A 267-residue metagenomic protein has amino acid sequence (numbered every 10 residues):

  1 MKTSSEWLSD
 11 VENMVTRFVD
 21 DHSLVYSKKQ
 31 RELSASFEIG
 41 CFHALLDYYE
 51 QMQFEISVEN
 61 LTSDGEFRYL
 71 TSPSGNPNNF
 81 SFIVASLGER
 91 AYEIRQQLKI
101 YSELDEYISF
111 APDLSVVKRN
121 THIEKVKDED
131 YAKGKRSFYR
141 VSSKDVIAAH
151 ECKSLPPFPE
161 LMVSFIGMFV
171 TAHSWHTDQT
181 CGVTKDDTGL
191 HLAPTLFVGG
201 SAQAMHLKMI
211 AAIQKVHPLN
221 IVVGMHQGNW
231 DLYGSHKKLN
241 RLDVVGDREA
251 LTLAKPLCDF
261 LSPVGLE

Functional and structural regions predicted by a protein language model:
M1-F82, L266-E267: Nuclease-adjacent, charged terminal/linker segments that flank catalytic cores
W7, F37-C41, Y107-D113, F158-F165: Phosphate/oxyanion-binding active-site loops and adjacent basic polyanion-contact surfaces
C41, L45-Y49, Q53, F169-Q179 (+2 more regions): Hydrophobic, Leu/Ile/Phe/Ala-enriched alpha-helical segments that form helix-helix packing faces
L61-K144, P157: Active-site metal-binding core of divalent-cation-utilizing nuclease and nuclease-like domains
R68-S74, P194-F197, G224-W230, G246-E249: Extended interaction regions within the primary functional domain
K118-I221, Q227-L232: Acidic, metal/cofactor-coordinating or nucleic-acid-engaging core segments within structured domains
W230-E267: Charge-rich, low-complexity intrinsically disordered segments
